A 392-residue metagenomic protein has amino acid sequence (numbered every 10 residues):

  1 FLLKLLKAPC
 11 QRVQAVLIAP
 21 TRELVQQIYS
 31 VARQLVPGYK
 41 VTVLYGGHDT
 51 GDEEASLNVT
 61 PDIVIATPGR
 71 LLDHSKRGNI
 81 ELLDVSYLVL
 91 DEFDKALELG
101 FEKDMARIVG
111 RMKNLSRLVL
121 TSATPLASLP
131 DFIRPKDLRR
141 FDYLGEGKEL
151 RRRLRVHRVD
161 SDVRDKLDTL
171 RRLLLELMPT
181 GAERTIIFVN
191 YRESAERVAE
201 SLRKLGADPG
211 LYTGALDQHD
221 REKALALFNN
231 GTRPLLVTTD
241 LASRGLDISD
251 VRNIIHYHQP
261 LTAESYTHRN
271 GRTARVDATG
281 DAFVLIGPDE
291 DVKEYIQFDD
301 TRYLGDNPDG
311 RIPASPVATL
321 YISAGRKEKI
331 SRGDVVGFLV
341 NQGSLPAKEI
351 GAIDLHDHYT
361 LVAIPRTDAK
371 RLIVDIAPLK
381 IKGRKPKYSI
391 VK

Functional and structural regions predicted by a protein language model:
K4, R152-R203, S344: Conserved interdomain hinge at the start of the Helicase C-terminal
C10-K76, D84-Y87, E196-G214, K223: Conserved nucleic-acid-binding Ia/Ib motif block in the N-terminal RecA-like helicase ATPase lobe
S30, Q34, E81-G147, I296: Post-DEXD/H (motif II) to motif III coupling segment of the RecA-like Helicase ATP-binding lobe
G47, A127-L173: Interdomain hinge/linker at the junction between the two RecA-like core domains of SF2 helicases
P68, D91-F93, D250, Y257-H258: Walker B catalytic acidic pair
D84, R244-Q259, D281-L285: A short beta-strand element within the Helicase C-terminal
T262-L304: Conserved segment of the helicase C-terminal RecA-like domain
D306-K392: Non-catalytic terminal extensions of ATP-dependent helicases
